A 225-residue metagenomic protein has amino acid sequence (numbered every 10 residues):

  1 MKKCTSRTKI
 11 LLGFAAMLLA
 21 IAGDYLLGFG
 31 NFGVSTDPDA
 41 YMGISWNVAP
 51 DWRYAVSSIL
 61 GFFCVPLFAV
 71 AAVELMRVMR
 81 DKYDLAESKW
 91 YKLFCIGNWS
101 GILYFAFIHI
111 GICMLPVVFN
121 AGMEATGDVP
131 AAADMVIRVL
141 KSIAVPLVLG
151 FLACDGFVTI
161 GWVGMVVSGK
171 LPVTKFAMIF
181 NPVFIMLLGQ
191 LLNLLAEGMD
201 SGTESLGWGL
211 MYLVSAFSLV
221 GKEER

Functional and structural regions predicted by a protein language model:
M1-R225: Hydrophobic, aromatic-enriched alpha-helical segments typical of multi-pass transmembrane helices
